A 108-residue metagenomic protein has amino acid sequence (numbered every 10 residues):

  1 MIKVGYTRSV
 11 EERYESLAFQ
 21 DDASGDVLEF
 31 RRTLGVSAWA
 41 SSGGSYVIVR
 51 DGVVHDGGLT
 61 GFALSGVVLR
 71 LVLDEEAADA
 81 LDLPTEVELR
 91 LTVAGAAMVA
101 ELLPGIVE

Functional and structural regions predicted by a protein language model:
M1-E88, P104-E108: Positively charged, low-complexity terminal tracts and the immediately adjacent first secondary-structure elements
T92, A96-P104: C-terminal partner/receptor-binding element of secreted or periplasmic proteins
